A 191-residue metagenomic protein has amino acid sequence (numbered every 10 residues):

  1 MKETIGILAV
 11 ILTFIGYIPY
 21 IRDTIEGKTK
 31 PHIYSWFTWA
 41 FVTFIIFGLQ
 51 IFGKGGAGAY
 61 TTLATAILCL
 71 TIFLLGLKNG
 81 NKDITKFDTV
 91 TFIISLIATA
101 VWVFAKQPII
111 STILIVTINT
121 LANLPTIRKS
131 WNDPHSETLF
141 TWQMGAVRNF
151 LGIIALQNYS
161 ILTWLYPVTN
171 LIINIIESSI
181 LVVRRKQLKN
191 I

Functional and structural regions predicted by a protein language model:
M1-I191: Alpha-helical membrane-protein topology signature
